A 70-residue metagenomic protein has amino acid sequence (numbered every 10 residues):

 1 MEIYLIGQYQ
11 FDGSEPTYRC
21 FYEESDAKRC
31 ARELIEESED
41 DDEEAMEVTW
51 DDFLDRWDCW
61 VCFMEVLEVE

Functional and structural regions predicted by a protein language model:
M1-T17, E43: Short aromatic-glycine-(Arg/Gly/Cys) micro-motifs in beta-strand/loop hairpins
E2-Y4, F21, C30, L67: Broad hydrophobic/π-residue packing in well-ordered secondary structure
Q10, T17-C20, D52, C62: Intrinsic disorder/low-structure terminal segments
T17-S38: Short, flexible N-terminal segments of the mature chain
E33-E70: Short, mixed-charge low-complexity intrinsically disordered segments
